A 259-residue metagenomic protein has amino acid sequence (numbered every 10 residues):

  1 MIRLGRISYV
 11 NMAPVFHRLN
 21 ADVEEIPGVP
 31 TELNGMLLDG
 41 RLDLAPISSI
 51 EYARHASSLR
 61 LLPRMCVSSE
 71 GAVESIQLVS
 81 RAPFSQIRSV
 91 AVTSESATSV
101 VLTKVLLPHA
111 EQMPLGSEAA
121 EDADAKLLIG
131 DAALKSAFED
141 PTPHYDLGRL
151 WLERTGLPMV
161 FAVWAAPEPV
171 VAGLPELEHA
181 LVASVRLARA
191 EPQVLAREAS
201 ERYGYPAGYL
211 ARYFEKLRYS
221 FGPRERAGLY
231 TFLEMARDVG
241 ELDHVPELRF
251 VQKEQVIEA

Functional and structural regions predicted by a protein language model:
M1-L19, P27, V73-D124, I129-A132 (+1 more regions): Bilobed "Venus flytrap"/periplasmic-binding protein-like clamshell domains and structurally analogous long
S8-N11, V29-T31, R41-Y52, S58 (+3 more regions): Beta->alpha turn/N-cap motifs
V23-L33: Short catalytic helix/loop segments, enriched in acidic residues and glycine and frequently bearing histidine
L33-M36, A123: Short, hydrophobic alpha-helical packing/hinge segments within bilobed ligand-binding/sensory domains
M36-L38, A236: Hydrophobic residues within well-ordered alpha-helices
S68-Q77, F138-E168, Y209, Y213-K216 (+1 more regions): Periplasmic-binding protein-like
L115-A199: Pocket-lining segment of extracytoplasmic ligand-binding domains
A172-M235: Secondary-structure end/capping motifs
